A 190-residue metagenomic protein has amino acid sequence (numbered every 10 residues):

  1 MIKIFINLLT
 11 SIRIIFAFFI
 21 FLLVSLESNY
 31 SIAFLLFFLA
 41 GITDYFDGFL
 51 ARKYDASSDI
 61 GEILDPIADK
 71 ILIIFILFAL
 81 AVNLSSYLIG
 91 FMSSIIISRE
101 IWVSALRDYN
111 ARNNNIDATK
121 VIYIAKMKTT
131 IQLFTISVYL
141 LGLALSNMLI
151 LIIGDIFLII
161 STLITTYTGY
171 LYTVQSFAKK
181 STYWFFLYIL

Functional and structural regions predicted by a protein language model:
M1-I12: N-terminal membrane topogenic signal
I2-I4, L35, I67-L190: A feature for the membrane-embedded catalytic helix bundles of lipid/isoprenoid biosynthetic enzymes
L9, A17-I20: N-terminal signal-anchor transmembrane alpha helix
L23-N29: Membrane-interface transmembrane helices that cradle and orient dolichyl/undecaprenyl
